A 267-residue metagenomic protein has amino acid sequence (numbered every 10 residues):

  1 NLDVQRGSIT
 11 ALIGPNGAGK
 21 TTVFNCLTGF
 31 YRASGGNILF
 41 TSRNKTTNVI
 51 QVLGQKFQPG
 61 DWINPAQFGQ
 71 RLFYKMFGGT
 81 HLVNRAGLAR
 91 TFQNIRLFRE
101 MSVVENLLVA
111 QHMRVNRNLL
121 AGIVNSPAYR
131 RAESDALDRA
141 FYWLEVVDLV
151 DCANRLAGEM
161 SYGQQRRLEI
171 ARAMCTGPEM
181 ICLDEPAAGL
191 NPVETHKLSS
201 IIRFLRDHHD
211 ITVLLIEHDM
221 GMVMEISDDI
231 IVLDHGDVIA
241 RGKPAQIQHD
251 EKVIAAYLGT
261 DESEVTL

Functional and structural regions predicted by a protein language model:
N1-L267: Glycine-rich phosphate-binding loops of nucleotide-dependent enzymes
